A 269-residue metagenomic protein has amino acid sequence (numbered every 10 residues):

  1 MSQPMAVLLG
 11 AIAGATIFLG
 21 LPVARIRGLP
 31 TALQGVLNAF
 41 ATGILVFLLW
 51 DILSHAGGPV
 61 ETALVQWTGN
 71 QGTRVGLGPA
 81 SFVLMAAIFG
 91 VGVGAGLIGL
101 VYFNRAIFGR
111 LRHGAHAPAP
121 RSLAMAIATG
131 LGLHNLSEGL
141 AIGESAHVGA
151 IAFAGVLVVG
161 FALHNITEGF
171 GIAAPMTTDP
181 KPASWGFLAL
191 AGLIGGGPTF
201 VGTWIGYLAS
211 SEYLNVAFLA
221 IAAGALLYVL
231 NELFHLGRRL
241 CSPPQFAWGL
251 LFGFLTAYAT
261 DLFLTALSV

Functional and structural regions predicted by a protein language model:
M1-V269: Intrinsically disordered, metal-sensing/regulatory segments
